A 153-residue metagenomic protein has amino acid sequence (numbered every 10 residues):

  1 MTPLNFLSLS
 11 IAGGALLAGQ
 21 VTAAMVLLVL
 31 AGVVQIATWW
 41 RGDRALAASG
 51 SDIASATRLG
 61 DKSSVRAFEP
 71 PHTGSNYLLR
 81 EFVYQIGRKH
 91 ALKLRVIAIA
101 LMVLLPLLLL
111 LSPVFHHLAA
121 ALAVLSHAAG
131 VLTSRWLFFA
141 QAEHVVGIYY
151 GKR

Functional and structural regions predicted by a protein language model:
M1-V131: Long, contiguous internal "core" modules enriched in hydrophobic/ aromatic residues
A119-R153: C-terminal structured interaction module
